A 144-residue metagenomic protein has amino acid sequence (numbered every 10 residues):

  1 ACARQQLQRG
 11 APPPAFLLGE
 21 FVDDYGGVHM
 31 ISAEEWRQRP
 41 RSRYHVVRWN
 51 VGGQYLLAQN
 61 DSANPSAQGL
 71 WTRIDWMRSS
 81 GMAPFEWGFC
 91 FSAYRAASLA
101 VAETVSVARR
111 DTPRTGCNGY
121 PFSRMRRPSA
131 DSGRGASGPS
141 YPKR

Functional and structural regions predicted by a protein language model:
A1-E20, D24, S80-R144: Amphipathic/hydrophobic helical signal segments and adjacent flexible N-terminal regions that mediate secretion
P13-V51: Short, solvent-exposed loop/hinge segments that bridge or flank secondary-structure elements
V28, G69-W71, A102-T104: Short, mixed charged/polar active-site loops that provide acid/base catalysis or chelate metal/phosphate cofactors
E35-G88: Structured domain cores in non-transmembrane regions
